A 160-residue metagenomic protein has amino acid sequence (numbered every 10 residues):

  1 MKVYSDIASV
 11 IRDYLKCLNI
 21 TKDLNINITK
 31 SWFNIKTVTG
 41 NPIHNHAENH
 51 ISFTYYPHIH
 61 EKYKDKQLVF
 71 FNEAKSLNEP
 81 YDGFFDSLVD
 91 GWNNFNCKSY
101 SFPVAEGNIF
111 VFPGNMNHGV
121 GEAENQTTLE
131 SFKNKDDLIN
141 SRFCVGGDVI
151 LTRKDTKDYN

Functional and structural regions predicted by a protein language model:
M1-T39, I43-H46: Signature of the catalytic double-stranded beta-helix
F33-V111, G121, L129-N134, L138-C144 (+1 more regions): Catalytic core of non-heme Fe(II) oxygenases with the double-stranded beta-helix
D148: An acidic/histidine-cluster motif and surrounding catalytic segment that typifies divalent-metal-assisted enzyme active
L151-R153: Localized sequence-composition bias
